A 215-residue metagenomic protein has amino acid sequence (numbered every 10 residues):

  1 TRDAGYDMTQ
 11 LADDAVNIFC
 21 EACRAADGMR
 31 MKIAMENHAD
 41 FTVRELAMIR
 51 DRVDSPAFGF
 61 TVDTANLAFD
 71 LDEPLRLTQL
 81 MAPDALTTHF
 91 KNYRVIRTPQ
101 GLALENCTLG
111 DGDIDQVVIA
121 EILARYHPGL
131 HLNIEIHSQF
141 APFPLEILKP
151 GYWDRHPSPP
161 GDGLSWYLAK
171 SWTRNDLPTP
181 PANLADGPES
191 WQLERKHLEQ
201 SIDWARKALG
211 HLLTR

Functional and structural regions predicted by a protein language model:
T1, A34-E36, T61-D63, H89-K91 (+1 more regions): A cross-family glycoside hydrolase active-site/sugar-binding cleft signature
T1-G59: Active-site acidic/histidine proton-transfer and metal-coordination neighborhood in alpha/beta enzyme cores
Y6-M8, K32, D63, L104-E105 (+1 more regions): A short, structure-level motif marking secondary-structure boundaries and short turns
A39, N66-L67: Solvent-exposed loop/turn segments at secondary-structure junctions within structured extracellular/periplasmic domains
V43-A57, A68-R215: Histidine-acidic metal/acid-base catalytic patches
